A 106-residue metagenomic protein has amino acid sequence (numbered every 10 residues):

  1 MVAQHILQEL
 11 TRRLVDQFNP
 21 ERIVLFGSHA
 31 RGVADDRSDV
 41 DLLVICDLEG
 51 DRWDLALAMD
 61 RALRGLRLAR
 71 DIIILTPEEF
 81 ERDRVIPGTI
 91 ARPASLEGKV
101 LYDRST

Functional and structural regions predicted by a protein language model:
M1-R22, R31-D36, D47-T106: Catalytic core of pol beta-like nucleotidyltransferases
S28: Conserved H-loop
S38-V40: Short, conserved active-site loops that position catalytic residues or coordinate cofactors/metal ions across diverse
L43-I45: Short hydrophobic/aromatic beta-strand micro-patches that form the beta-sheet surface supporting nucleotide- or nucleic
